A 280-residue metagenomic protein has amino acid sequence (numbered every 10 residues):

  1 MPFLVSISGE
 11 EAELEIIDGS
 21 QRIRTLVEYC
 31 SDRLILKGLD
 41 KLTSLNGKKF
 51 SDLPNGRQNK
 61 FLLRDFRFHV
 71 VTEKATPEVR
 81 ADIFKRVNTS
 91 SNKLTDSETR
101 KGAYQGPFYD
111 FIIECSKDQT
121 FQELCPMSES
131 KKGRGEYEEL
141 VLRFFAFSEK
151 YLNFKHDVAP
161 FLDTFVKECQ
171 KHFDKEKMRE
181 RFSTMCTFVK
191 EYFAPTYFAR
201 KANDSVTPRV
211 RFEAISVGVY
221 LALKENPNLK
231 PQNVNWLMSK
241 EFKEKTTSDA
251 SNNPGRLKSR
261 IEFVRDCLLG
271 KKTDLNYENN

Functional and structural regions predicted by a protein language model:
M1-D163, K243-P254, K258, L269 (+1 more regions): Basic- and aromatic-enriched surface patches that contact anionic nucleotides/nucleic acids
Y29, F147-Y151, E168-K171, E191 (+3 more regions): Amphipathic alpha-helical interaction surfaces
R134, K175-F182, D204-F212, L257: Short amphipathic alpha-helix initiation/capping segments at coil-to-helix junctions
H156-Y197, K201-D204: Small-residue-rich helix-loop
V166-F173, K240-S248: Eukaryote-specific, cytoplasm-facing alpha-helical/coiled-coil scaffolding segments in long proteins
T196-K243: C-terminal hydrophobic structural anchor segments that stabilize assembly/packing rather than catalytic chemistry
K258-V264: Terminal end segments
